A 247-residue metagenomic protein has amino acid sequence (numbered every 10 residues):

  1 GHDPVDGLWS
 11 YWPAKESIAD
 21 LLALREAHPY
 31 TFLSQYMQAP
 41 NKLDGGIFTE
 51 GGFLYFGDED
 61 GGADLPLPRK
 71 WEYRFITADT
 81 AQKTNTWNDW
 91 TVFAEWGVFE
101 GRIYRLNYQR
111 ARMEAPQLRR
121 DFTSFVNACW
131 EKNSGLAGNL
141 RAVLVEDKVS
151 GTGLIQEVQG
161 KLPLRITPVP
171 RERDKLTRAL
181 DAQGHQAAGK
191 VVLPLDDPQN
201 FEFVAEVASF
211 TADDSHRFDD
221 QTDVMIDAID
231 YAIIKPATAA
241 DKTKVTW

Functional and structural regions predicted by a protein language model:
H2-T80: ATPase catalytic-site recognition across NTP-hydrolyzing enzymes
P4, S10, L106-Q109, E114-P116 (+4 more regions): Conserved inter-motif catalytic segment of the P-loop NTP-binding fold
S34-A39, T84-W87, A94, E131-G138 (+1 more regions): C-terminal nuclease/phosphodiesterase catalytic domains that cleave nucleic-acid phosphodiester bonds
A63-R69, K83-W87, S124-A128, S134-L136: Short, conserved, surface-exposed binding loops centered on an aromatic residue
L67-V98, V224: Gly/Thr-rich phosphate-binding beta-strand-loop-beta motif of the actin/hexokinase/Hsp70
A78, V145-K148: Short His-Asn-centered micro-motif
A81-K83, V98-G101, R110-A111, S150 (+1 more regions): Short, glycine-/Ser/Thr-/acidic-enriched flexible segments
A94-V145: Nucleic-acid-processing active sites and adjacent nucleic-acid-binding tracks, predominantly divalent metal-dependent
